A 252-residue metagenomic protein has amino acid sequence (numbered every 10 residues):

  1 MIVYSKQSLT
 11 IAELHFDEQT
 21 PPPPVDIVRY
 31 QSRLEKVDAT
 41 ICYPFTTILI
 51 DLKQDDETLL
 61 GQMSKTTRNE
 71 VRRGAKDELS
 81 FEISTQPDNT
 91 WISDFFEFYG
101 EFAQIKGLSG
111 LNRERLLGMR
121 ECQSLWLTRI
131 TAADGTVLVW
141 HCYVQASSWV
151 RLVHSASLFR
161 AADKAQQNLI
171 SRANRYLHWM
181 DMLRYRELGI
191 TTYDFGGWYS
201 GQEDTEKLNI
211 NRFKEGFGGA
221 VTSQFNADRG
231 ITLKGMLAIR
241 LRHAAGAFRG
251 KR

Functional and structural regions predicted by a protein language model:
M1-K36, L152, A156-L158, A173-Y176 (+1 more regions): Intrinsically disordered, low-complexity, positively biased terminal segments
I2-A12, L34-E57, T191-R252: Active-site/acyl-donor-binding loops of N-acyltransferases
I2-S5, R33-I41, I50-Q166, S200 (+1 more regions): A conserved beta-strand-loop-helix scaffold within acyl/acetyltransferase catalytic domains
D17-P22, V71, L116-L117, M182 (+1 more regions): Short amphipathic alpha-helical segments and helix-helix/interface helices
P22-P24, P44-F45, S147-W149: A structure-centric signal for secondary-structure junctions around beta-strands
E57-L60, L116-E121, W179-R186, K234-R242: Short alpha-helical interface patches
A75-L79, S109-N112, W179-D181, A220-Q224 (+2 more regions): Short, surface-exposed, polar/charged, turn-prone segments marking secondary-structure boundaries
W126-I231: Aromatic (often tryptophan-rich) hydrophobic motifs at membrane interfaces
